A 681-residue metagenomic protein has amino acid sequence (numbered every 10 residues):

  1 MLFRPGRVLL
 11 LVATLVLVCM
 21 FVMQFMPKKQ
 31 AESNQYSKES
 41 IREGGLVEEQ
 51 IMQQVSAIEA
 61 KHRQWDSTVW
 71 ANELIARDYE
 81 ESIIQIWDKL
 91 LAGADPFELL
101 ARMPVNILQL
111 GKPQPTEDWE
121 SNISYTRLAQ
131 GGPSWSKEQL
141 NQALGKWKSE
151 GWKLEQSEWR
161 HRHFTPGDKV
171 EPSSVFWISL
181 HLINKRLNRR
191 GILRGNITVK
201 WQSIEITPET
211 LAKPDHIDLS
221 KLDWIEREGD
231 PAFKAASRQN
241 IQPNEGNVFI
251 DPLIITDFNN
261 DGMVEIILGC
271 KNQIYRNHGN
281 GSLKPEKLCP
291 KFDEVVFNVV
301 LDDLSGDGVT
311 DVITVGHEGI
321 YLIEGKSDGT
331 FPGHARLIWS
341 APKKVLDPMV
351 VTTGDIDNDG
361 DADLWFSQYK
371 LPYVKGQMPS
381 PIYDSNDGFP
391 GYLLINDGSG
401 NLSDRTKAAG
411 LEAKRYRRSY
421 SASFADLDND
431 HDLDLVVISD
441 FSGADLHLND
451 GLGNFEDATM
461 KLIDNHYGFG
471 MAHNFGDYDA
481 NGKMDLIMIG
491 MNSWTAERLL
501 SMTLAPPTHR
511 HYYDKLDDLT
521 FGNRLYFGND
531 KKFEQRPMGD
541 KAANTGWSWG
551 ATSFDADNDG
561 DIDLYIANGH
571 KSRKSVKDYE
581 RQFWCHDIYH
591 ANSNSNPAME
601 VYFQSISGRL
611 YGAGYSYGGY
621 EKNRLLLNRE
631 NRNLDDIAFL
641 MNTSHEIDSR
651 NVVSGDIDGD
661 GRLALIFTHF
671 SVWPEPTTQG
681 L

Functional and structural regions predicted by a protein language model:
M1-L15: N-terminal Sec-pathway targeting helices
L17, F21-L681: Acidic, glycine/proline-rich Ca2+-coordinating loop motifs
